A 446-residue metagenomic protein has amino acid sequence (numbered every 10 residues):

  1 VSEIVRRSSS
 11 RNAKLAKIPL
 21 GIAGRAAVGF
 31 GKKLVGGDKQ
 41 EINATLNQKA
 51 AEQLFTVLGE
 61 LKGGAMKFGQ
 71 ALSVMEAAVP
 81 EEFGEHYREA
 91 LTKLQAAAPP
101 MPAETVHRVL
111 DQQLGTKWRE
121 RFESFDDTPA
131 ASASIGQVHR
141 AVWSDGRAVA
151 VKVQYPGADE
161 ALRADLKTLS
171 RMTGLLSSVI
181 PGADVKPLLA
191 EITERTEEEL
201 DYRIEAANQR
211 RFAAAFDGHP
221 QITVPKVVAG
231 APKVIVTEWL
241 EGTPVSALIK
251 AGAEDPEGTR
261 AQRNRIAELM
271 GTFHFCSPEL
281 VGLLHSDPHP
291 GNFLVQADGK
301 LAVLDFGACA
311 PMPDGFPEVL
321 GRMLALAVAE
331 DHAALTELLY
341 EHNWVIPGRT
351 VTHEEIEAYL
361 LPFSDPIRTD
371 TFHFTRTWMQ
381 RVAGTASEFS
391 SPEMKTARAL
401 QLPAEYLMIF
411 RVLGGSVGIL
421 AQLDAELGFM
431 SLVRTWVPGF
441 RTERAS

Functional and structural regions predicted by a protein language model:
V1-S277, G282, V295-A302, F306-D314 (+2 more regions): Broad phosphate/nucleotide-binding scaffolds in NTP-utilizing and phosphate-metabolizing enzymes
L280-P290: Catalytic-loop of the protein kinase fold
P317: Short adenine-binding "F-helix/F-box" segment of the Bergerat
G321-R322: Short amphipathic alpha-helical recognition elements used for nucleic-acid or partner binding across transcription
